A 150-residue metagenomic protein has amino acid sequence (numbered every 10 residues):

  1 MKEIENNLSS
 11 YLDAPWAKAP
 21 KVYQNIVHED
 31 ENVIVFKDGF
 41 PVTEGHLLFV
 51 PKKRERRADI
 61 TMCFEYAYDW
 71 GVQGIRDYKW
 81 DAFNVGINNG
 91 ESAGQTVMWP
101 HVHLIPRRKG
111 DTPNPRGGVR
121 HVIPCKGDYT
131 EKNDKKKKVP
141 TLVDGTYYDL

Functional and structural regions predicted by a protein language model:
M1-L150: HIT superfamily nucleotide-processing domains
